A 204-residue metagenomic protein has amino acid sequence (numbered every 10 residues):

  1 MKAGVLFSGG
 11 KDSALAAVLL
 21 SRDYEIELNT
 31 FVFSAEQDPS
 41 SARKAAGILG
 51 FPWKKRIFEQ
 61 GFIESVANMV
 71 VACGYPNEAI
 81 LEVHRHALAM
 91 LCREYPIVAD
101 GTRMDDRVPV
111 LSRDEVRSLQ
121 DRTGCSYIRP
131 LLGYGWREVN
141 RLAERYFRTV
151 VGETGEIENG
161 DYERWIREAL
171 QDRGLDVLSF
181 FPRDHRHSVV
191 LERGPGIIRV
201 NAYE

Functional and structural regions predicted by a protein language model:
M1-V5, G9-E204: Nucleotide-activated chemistry modules centered on ATP-dependent adenylation/adenylyltransferase
